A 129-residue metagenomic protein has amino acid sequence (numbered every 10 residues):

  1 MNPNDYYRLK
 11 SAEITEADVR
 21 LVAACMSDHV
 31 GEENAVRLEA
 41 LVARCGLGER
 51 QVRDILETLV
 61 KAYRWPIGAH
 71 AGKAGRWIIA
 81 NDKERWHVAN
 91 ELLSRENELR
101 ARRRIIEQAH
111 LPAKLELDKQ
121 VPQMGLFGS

Functional and structural regions predicted by a protein language model:
M1-A24: Short alpha-helical segments that sit at the start of domains
S27-E33: Short helix-capping/hinge SLiMs at alpha-helix to coil transitions
R37-R44: A short acidic, leucine-rich amphipathic alpha-helix
L47-T58: Short amphipathic alpha-helical interaction segments
A69-A80: Minor-groove-contacting beta-hairpin "wing" of winged helix-turn-helix DNA-binding domains
K83-I106: Short, amphipathic alpha-helical interaction segments positioned at domain boundaries
I106-S129: Exposed, interaction-prone assembly regions rather than primary DNA-binding/catalytic cores
